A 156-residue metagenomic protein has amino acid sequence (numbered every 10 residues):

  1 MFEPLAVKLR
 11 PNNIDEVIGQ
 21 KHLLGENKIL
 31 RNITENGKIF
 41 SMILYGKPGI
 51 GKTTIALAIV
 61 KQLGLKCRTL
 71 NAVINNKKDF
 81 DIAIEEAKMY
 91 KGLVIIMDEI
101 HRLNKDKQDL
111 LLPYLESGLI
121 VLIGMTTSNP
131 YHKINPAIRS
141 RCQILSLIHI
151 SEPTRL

Functional and structural regions predicted by a protein language model:
F2-S41: Pre-Walker A (pre-P-loop) alpha-helix and adjacent loop at the N terminus of AAA/AAA+ ATPase modules, a conserved
E26, C67-G92: Short glycine-rich substrate-engagement loop in P-loop NTPases that contacts/grips substrate
T34-T69, E86, L112: Walker A/P-loop
F40, K91-V94, G118-I123: Loop/turn-to-beta-strand initiation segments
D98-E99: Walker B catalytic acidic pair
D106-N129, P136-A137: Conserved catalytic/switch belt of AAA+ P-loop NTPases
A137-I148: A short helix-turn-beta junction within AAA+ P-loop NTPase domains corresponding to the substrate/partner-engaging
S146-L156: Residue-level detector of conserved catalytic or cofactor/ligand-binding positions in enzyme active sites
